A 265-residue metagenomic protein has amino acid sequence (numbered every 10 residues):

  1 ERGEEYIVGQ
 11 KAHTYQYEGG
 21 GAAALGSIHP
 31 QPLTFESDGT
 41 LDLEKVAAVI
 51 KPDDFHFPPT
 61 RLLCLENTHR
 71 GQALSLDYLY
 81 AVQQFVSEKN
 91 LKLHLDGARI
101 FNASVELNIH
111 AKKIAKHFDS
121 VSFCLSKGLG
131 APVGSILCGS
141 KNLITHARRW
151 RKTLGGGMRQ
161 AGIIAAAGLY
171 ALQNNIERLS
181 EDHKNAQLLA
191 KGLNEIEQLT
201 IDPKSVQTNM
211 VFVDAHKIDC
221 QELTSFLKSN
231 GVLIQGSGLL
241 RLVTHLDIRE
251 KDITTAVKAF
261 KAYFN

Functional and structural regions predicted by a protein language model:
E1-P203, Q207-K217, Q221-I248, A256-F264: Conserved PLP-enzyme active-site core in the AAT-like
